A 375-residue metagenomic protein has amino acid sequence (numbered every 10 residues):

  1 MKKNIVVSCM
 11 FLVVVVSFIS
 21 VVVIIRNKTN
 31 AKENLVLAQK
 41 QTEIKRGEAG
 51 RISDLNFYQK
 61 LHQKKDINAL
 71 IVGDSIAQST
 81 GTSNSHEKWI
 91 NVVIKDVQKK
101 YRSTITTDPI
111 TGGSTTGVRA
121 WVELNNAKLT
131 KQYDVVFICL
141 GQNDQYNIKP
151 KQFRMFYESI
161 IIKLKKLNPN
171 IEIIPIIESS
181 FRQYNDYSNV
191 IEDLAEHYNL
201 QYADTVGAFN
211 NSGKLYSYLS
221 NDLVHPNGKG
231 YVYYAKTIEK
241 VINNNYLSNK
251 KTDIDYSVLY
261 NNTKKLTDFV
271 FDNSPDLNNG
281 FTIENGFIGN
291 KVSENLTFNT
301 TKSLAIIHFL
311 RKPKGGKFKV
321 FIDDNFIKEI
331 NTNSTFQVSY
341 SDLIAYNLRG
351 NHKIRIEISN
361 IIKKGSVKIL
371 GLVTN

Functional and structural regions predicted by a protein language model:
M1-V14: N-terminal Sec-pathway targeting helices
N27-I44: Ser/Thr/Pro/Gly-rich low-complexity linker/stalk segments immediately outside membranes or between
K40-P109, N126-L129, I306-F309, L348 (+2 more regions): Serine-esterase "nucleophile elbow" of acetyl-processing enzymes
I110-T115, F137-Y146, E178, N210: Cell-envelope and extracellular/periplasmic
R119-R154: Oxyanion-hole/transition-state-stabilizing segment in secreted/luminal serine hydrolases and related acyltransferases
I161-D193: Active-site segments of SGNH/GDSL-like serine hydrolases that catalyze O-acetyl group transfer/hydrolysis on lipids
Y184-K265: Catalytic His-Asp segment of secreted/periplasmic serine-dependent ester chemistry enzymes
N243-N375: Glycan-recognition surfaces in beta-rich domains, encompassing non-catalytic CBMs and lectin-like receptor-binding
